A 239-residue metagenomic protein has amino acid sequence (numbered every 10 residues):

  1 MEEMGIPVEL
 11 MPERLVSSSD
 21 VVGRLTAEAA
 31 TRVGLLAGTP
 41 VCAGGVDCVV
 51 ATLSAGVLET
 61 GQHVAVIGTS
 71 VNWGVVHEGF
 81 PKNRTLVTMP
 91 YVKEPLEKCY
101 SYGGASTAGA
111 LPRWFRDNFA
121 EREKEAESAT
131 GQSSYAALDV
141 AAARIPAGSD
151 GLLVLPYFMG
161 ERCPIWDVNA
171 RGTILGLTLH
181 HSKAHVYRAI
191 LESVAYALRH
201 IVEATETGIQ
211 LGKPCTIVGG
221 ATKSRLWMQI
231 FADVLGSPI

Functional and structural regions predicted by a protein language model:
M1-L96, S106, E123, A129-A136 (+3 more regions): ATP-dependent carbohydrate kinase catalytic cores
E3-M4, E28, R32, W114 (+6 more regions): Generic, well-ordered alpha-helical scaffold segments in large soluble proteins
G38-T39, T60, S101, A184 (+1 more regions): Alpha-helical hydrophobic/aromatic positions enriched in membrane-embedded helices and signal peptides
C42, E59, V66-I67, P95 (+8 more regions): Short glycine/serine/threonine-biased micro-segments
L58-E59, G79, D117-K124, Y196 (+1 more regions): Short, well-ordered loop/turn and helix-capping segments at boundaries between secondary-structure elements and domains
Y91-Y102, L175-G176, L235-I239: Short beta-alpha connecting loops at secondary-structure transitions that line or flank enzyme active sites
L96-E123: A conserved active-site cap/scaffold subdomain adjacent to cofactor or substrate pockets
A143-I239: Activation-segment/catalytic-loop signature of the eukaryotic protein kinase fold
